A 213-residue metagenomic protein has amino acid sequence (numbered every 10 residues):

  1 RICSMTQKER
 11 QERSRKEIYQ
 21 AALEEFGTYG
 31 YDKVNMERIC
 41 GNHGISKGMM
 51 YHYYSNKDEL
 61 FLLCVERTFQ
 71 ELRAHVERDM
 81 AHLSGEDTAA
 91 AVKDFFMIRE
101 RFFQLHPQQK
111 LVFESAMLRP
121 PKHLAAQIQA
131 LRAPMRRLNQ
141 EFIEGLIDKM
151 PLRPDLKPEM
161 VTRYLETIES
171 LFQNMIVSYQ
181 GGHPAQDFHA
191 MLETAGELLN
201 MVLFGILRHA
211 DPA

Functional and structural regions predicted by a protein language model:
R1-R13, A210-A213: N-terminal intrinsically disordered/low-complexity leader segments
R13, E17, A21, E25-E59 (+1 more regions): Helix-turn-helix
T28-D32, H106, K149: Short coil/turn segments at alpha/beta junctions that flank glycine-rich nucleotide-binding fingerprints
L63, R78-H106, P158-L165, L192-A195: Hydrophobic alpha-helical connector segments
E66-L72: Short, basic, alpha-helical segments at the C-terminal edge of helix-turn-helix-like DNA-binding modules
K93-S115, Q140-E141, E166-V177, F204 (+1 more regions): Helical hydrophobic small-molecule/effector-binding pocket
E100-Q140, P151, E159-M160, Q186-H189: Short secondary-structure transition hinges
E114, A125, I147-L199, H209-A213: Hydrophobic/aromatic-rich alpha-helical bundle segments in the mid-to-C-terminal region
